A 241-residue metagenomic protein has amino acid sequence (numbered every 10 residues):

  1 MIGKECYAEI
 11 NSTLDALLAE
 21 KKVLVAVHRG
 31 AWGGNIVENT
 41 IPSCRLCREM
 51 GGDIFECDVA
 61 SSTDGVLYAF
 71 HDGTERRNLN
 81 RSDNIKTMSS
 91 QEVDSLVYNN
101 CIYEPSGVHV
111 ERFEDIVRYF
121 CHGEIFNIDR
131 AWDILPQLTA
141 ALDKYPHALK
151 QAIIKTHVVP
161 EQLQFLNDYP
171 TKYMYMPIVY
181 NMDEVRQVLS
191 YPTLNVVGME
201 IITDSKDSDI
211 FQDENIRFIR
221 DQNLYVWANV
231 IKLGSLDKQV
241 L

Functional and structural regions predicted by a protein language model:
M1-L241: Phosphate-group recognition and catalysis centered on beta-loop-alpha active-site segments
